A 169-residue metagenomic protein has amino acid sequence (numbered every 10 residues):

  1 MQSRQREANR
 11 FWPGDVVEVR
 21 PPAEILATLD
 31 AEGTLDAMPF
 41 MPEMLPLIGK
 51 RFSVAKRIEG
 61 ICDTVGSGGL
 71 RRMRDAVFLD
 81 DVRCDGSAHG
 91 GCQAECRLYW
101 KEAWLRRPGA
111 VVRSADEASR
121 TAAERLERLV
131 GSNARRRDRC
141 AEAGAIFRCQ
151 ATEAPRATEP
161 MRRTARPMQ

Functional and structural regions predicted by a protein language model:
M1-P13, E18, P22-R125, G131-R137 (+1 more regions): Basic/aromatic-rich interaction segments and small domains that mediate binding to polyanionic partners
